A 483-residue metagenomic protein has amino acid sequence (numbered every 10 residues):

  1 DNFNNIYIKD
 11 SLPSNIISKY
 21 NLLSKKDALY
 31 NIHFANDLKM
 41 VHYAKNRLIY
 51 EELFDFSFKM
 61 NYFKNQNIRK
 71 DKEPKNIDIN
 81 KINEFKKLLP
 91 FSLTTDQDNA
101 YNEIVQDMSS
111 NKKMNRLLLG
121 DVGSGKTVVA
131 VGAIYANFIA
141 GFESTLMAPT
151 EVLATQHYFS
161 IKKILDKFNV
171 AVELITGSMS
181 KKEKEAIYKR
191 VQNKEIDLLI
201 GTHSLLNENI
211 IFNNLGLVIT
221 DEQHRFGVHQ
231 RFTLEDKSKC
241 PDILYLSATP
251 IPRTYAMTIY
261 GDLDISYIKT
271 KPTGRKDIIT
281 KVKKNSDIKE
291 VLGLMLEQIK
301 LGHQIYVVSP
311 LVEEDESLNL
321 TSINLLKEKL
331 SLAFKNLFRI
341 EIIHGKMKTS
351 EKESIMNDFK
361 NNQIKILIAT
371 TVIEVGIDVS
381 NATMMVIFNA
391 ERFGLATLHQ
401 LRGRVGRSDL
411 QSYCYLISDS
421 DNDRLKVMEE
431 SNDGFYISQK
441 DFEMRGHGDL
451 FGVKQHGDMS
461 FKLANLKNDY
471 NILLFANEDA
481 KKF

Functional and structural regions predicted by a protein language model:
D1-L88: Upstream accessory/linker segments immediately N-terminal to the RecA-like ATPase cores of bacterial MutS and a subset
K72-L118: Conserved pre-motif I regulatory segment
N115, V129, A133-Y158, D166-V170: Conserved SF1/SF2 helicase motif Ia
V152, E173-E185, T202-E208, V312 (+2 more regions): Conserved helicase motor
S178-L199, N207-L215, T349-K365: Conserved motor-coupling elements within RecA-like helicase/translocase cores
L205-Y245: SF2 helicase catalytic motif II
D262-L326: Conserved interdomain linker/interface between the two RecA-like ATPase lobes of SF2 helicase motors
I288-H303, N324-F483: C-terminal helicase module of SF1/SF2 nucleic-acid helicases/translocases
